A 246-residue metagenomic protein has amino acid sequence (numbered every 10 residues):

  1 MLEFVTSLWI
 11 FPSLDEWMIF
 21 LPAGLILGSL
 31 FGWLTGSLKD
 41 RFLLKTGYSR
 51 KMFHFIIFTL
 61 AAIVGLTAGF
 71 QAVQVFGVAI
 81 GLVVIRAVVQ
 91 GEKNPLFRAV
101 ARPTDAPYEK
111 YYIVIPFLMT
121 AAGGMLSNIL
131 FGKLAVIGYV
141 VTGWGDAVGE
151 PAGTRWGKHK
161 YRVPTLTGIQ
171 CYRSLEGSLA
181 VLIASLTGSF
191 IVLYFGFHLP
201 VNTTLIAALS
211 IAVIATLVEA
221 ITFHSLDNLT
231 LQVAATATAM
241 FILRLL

Functional and structural regions predicted by a protein language model:
L2-P22, W33-Q74, I85-S189, Y194-F241 (+1 more regions): Interhelical loop and helix-boundary elements at the membrane-water interface of polytopic inner-membrane proteins
L27-F31: Glycine/aspartate-rich loop-and-adjacent alpha/beta segment that forms the canonical ThDP
A79-V83: Selective transmembrane alpha-helices of multi-pass membrane proteins
